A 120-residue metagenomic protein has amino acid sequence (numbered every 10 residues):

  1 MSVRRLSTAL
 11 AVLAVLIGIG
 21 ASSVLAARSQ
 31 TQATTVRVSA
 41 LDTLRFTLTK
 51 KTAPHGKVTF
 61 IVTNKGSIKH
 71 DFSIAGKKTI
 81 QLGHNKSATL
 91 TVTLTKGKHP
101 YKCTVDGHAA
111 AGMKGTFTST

Functional and structural regions predicted by a protein language model:
M1-A11: Bacterial N-terminal signal peptides that target proteins for export
L10-G20: Bacterial N-terminal signal peptides
L25-R37, G83-T120: Extracellular/periplasmic metallocenter environments
T31-K57: N-terminal edge beta-strand
T43-T49, K77, N85-T89: N-terminal post-signal-peptidase region of extra-cytosolic proteins
T49-I68, T89-K102: Beta-strand cores of secreted/periplasmic/IMS beta-sandwich domains, seen most often in copper-related folds
K69-G76: Short, surface-exposed beta-strand/strand-loop-strand elements in extracellular ectodomains
G76-K78, S119: Short edge-strand/loop segments of extracellular domains
